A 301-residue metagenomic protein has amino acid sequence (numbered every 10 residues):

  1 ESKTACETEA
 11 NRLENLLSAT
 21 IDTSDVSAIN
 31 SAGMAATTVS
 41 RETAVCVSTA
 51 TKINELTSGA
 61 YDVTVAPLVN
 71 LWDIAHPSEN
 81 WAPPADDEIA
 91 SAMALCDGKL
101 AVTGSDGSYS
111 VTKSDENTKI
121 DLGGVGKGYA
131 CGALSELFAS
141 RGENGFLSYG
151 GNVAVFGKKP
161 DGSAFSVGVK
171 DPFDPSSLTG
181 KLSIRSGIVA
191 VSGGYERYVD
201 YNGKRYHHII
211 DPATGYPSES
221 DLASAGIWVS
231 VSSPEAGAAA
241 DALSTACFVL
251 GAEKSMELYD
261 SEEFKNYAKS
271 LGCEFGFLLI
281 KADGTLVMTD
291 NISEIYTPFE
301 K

Functional and structural regions predicted by a protein language model:
E1-K301: Mature catalytic core of soluble alpha/beta enzymes
